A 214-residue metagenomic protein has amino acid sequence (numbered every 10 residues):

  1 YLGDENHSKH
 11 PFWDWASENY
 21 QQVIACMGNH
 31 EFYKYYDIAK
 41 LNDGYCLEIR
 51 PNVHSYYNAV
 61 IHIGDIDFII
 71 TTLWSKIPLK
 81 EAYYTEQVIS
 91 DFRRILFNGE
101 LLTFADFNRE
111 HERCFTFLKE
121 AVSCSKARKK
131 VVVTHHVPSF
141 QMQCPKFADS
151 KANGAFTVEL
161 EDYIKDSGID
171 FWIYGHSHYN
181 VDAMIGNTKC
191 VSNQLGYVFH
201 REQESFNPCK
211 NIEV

Functional and structural regions predicted by a protein language model:
Y1-G64, C124, K146-D166, F199: Core catalytic region of metal-dependent phosphoesterases/phosphodiesterases, especially metallo-beta-lactamase-like
D4, V23, G28, F68 (+3 more regions): Divalent metal-coordination and catalytic microenvironments
E5-P11, H30-D37, V60-H62, S75-L79 (+3 more regions): Active-site environment of divalent metal-dependent phosphoester hydrolases
Q21, R128-K130, D170: Conserved acidic residues
C26, Y56-N58, T71, G175 (+1 more regions): Conserved beta-strand termini and adjacent loop/short-helix elements that scaffold enzyme active sites in alpha/beta
I61-H62, C144, K151-D170, H178-V214: Binuclear metal-dependent phosphoesterase catalytic core
I69-V131, H136-S150: Active-site-proximal loop/helix segment associated with metal-binding centers of metalloenzymes
